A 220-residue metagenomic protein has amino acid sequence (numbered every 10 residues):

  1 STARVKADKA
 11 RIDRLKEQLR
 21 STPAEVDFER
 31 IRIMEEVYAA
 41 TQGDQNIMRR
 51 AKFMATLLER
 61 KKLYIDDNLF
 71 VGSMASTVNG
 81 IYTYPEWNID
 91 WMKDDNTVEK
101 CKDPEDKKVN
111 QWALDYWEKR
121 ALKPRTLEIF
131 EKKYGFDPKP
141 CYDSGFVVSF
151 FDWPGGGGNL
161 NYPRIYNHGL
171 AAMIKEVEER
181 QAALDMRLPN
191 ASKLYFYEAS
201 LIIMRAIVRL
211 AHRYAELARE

Functional and structural regions predicted by a protein language model:
S1-R180: Long, non-catalytic protein-protein interaction scaffolds
L170-E220: Structured, charged N-terminal subsegments at the starts of enzyme catalytic cores and at intra-chain domain/subunit
